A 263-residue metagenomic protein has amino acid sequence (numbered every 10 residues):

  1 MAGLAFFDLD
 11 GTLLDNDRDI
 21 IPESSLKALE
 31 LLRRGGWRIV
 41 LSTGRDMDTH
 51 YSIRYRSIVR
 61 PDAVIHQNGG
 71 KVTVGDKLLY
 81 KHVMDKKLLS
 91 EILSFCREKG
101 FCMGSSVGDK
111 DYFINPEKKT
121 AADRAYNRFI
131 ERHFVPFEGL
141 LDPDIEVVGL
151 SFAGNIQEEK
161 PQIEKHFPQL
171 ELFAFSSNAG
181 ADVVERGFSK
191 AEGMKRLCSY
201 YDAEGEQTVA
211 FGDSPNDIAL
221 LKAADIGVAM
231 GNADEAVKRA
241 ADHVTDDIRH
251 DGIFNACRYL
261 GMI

Functional and structural regions predicted by a protein language model:
M1-L4, P22, A181-I263: Mg2+-dependent phosphoryl-transfer enzymes with acidic/Ser/Thr/Gly-rich catalytic loops
G3-R18, L221: Asp-based phosphoryl-transfer active-site loop
I20-T120: Active-site phosphate-binding/coordination module
G36-V40, R60-D62, V148-L150, E206-T208 (+1 more regions): Short active-site oxyanion
H50-R54, I163, V237, I253: Hydrophobic packing residues within well-ordered alpha-helices of enzyme cores
S57-R60, N68, H166-Q169, A223-A224 (+1 more regions): Short, structured coil segments at secondary-structure junctions
P61-Q67, H82, N127, L172-F175 (+2 more regions): Short hydrophobic/aromatic-enriched beta-strand-loop microsegments
E91, F95, K99-F211, P215-L220 (+1 more regions): Conserved acidic, metal-coordinating active-site core of Asp-based, Mg2+-dependent phosphoryl-transfer enzymes
